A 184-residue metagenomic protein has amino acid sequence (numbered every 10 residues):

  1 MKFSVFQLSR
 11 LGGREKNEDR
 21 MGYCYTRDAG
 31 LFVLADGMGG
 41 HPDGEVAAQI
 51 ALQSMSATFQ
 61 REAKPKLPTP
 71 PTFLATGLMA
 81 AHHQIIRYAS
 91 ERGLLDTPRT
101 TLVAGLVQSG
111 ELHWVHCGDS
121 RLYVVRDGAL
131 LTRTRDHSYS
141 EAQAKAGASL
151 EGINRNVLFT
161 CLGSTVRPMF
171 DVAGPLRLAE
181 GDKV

Functional and structural regions predicted by a protein language model:
M1-V184: PP2C/PPM-type serine/threonine phosphatase catalytic domain
